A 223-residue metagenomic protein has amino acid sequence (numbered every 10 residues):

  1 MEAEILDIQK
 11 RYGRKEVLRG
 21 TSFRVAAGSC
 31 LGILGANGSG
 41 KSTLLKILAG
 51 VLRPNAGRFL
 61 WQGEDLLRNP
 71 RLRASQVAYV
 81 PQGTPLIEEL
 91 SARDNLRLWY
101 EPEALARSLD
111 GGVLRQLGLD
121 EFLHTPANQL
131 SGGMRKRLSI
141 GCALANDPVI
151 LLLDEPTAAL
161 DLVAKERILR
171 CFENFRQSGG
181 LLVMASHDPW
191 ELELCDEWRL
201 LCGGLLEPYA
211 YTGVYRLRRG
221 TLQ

Functional and structural regions predicted by a protein language model:
A3, L18-G20: Conserved structural motif at the start of ABC-family nucleotide-binding domains
L34-A36: The feature captures the beta-strand-to-loop junction immediately N-terminal to the Walker
A49: Helix-to-loop junction immediately C-terminal to a conserved catalytic motif
G57-R68, R73: Conserved ABC transporter NBD signature motif
G83, E89-P102: Q-loop/switch helix immediately C-terminal to the Walker
R97, R107-F122: Conserved ABC ATPase "signature" region
L151-E155: Catalytic Walker B motif of ABC-type/P-loop ATPase nucleotide-binding domains
